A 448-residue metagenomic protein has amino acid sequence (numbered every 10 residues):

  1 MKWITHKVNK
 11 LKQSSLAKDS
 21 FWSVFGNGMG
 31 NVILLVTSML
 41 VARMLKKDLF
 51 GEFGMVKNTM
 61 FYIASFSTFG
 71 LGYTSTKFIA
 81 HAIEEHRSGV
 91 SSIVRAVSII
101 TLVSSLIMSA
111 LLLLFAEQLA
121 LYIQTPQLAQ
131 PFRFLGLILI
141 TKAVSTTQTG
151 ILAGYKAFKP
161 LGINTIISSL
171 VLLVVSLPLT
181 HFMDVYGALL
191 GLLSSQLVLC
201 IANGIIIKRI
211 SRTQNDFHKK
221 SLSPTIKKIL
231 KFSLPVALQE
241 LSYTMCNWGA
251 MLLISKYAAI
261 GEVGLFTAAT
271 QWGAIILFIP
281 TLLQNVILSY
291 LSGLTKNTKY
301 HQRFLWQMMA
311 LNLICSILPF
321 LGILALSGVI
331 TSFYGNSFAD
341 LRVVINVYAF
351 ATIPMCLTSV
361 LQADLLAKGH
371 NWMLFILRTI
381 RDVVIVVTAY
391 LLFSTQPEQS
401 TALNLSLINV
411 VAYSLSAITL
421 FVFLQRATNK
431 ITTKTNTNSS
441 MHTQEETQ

Functional and structural regions predicted by a protein language model:
K2-L16, L192, N203-N247, G293-Y300 (+1 more regions): Interhelical loop/hinge segments that connect adjacent transmembrane helices in multipass membrane
W3, R95-I123, L173-V174, H181 (+5 more regions): Alpha-helical transmembrane segments of multi-pass membrane transport and lipid-handling proteins
S15-Y73, S109, L113, L172-L173 (+4 more regions): Signature of the first transmembrane helix
A17, A116-L135, I260, A325-I353 (+2 more regions): Interfacial segments at transmembrane-helix termini and the short loops linking adjacent helices
D19-S38, S168, A188-N203, I207 (+5 more regions): Transmembrane helical elements of multi-pass membrane transporters/channels
T68-E85, G154, R212, G273-T298 (+1 more regions): Helix-loop junctions and terminal segments of transmembrane helices in multi-pass membrane transport/translocation
A129-R133, G162-S211, T270, I380-V384 (+1 more regions): Hydrophobic alpha-helical transmembrane segments
I140-N164, S292-G293, F350-I380: Membrane-interface junctions at transmembrane-helix termini in multi-pass inner-membrane proteins
